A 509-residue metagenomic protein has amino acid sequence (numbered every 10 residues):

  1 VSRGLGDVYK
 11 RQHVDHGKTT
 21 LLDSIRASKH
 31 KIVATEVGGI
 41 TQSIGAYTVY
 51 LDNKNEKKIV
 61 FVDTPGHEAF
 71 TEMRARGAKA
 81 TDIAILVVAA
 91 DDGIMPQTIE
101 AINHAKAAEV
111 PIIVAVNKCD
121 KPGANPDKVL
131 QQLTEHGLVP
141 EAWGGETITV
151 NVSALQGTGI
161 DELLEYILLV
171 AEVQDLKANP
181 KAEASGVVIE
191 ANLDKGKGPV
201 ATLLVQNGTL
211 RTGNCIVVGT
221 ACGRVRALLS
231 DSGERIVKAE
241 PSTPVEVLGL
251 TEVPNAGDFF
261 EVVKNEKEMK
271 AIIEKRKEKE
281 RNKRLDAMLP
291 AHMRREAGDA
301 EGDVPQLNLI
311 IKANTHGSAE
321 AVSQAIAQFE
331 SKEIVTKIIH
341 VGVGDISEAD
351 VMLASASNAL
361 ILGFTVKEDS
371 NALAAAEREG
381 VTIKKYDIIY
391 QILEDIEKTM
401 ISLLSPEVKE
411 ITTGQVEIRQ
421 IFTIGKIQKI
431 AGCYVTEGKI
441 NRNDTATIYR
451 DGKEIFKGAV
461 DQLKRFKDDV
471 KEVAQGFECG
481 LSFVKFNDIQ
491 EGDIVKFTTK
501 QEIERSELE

Functional and structural regions predicted by a protein language model:
V1-Q12: Single conserved hydrophobic/aromatic residue that forms the stacking wall/gate of nucleotide- or nucleobase-binding
V14-D15, L21, I40, F61-D63 (+16 more regions): Residue-level signature of catalytic and energy-coupling elements of molecular machines, predominantly ATP/GTP-dependent
T19-K31: A conserved segment at the C-terminal end of the G1
E36-I83, A90, D299-A300: Switch I (G2) and immediately adjacent beta-strands of P-loop GTPase domains
I40, T48-N55, A75-A80, N103-E109 (+7 more regions): Conserved catalytic network of the ASCE P-loop NTPase/AAA+ motor domain
A80-I99, E109-N125: Conserved Switch II/interswitch segment of TRAFAC-class P-loop GTPases
A107, K195-E509: C-terminal effector/interaction modules appended to NTPase cores
K121-P180, L360, T365, S370-E377 (+1 more regions): Canonical P-loop GTPase G-domain recognition
